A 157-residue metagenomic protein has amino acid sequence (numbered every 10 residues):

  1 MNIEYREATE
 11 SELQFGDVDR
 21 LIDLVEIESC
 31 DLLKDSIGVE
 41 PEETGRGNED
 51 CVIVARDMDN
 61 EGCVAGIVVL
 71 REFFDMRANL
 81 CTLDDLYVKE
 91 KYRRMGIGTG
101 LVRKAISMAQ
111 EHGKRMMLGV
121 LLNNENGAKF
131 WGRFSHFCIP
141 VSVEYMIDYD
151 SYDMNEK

Functional and structural regions predicted by a protein language model:
I3-A78, D84, K89, V102: Acetyl-CoA-dependent GNAT
P41-E42, D50, G113-R115, P140: A general structural motif
E72-D75, K91, N123-E125, D148-D150: Short coil/turn motifs at secondary-structure junctions
E72-L83, R93, H112, C138-V141: A conserved beta-turn-beta hairpin within the catalytic core of GNAT-like acetyltransferases that forms part
V88, R94-S107, R133: Conserved acetyl-CoA-binding loop-helix of GNAT-fold acetyltransferases
L101, N124-G127: Conserved short alpha-helix immediately C-terminal to the canonical SAM/SAH-binding motif I of Rossmann-like
A109-L121: Conserved GNAT acetyl-CoA-binding A-motif
G119-L121, G132-N155: Conserved catalytic-core motifs of GNAT/GCN5-like acyltransferases
